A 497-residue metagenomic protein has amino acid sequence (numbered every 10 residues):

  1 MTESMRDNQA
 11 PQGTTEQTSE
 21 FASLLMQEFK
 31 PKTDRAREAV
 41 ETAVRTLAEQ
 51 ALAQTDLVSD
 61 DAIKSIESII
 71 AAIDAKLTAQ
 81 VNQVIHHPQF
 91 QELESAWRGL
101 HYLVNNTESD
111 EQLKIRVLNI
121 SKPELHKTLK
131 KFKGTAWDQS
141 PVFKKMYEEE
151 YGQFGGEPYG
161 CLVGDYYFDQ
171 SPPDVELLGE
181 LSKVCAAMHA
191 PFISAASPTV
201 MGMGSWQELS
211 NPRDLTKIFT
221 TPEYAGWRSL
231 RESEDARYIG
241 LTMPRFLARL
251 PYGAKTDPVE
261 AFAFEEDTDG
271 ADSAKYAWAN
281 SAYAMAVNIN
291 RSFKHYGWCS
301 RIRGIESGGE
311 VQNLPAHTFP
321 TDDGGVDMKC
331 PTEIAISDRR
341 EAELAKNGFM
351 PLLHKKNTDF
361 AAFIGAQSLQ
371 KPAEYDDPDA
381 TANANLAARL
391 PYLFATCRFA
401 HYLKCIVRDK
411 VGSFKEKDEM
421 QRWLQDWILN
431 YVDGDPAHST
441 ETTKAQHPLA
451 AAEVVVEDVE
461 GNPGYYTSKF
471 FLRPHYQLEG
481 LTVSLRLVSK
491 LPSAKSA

Functional and structural regions predicted by a protein language model:
T2-V58, I85, E108, E149-Y402: A glycine- and small-residue-enriched flexible loop/hinge signal that marks low-structured segments
L52-G134: Extended assembly-interface regions of large multimeric machines
A53, L57, A75, A79 (+8 more regions): Intrinsically disordered or highly flexible coil/loop and linker segments, enriched in small and charged/polar residues
K76, Q80, A96-L103, V184 (+3 more regions): Generic, well-ordered alpha-helical scaffold segments in large soluble proteins
A96, K133-Y147, P173-V184: Well-ordered, non-membrane alpha-helical segments in soluble/globular domains
M188-H189, K371, T381, A395 (+3 more regions): C-terminal accessory domains/tails appended to large, multi-domain proteins
L386, P391-V456: Extended, compositionally biased non-globular segments
E453-A497: C-terminal edge-of-domain segments
